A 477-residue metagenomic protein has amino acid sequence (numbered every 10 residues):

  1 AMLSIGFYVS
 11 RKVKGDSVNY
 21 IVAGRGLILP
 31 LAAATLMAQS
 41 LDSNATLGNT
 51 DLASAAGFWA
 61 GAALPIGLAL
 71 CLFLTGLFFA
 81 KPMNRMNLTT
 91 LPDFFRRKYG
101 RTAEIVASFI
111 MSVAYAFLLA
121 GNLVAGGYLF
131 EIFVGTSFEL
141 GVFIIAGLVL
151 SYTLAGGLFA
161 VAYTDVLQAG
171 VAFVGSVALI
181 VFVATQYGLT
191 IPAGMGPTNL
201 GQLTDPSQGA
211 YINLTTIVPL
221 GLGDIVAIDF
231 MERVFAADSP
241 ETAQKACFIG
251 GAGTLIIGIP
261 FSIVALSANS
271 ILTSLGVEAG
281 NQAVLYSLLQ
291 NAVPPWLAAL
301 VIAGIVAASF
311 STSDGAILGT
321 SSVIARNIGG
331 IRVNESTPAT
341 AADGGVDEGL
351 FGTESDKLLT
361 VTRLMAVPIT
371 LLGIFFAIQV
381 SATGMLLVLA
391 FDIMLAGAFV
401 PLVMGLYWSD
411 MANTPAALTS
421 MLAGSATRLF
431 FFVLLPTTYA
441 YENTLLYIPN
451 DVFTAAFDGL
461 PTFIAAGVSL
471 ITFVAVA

Functional and structural regions predicted by a protein language model:
A1-A477: Membrane-embedded helix-loop-helix hairpins and adjacent transmembrane boundary segments in multi-pass transporters
